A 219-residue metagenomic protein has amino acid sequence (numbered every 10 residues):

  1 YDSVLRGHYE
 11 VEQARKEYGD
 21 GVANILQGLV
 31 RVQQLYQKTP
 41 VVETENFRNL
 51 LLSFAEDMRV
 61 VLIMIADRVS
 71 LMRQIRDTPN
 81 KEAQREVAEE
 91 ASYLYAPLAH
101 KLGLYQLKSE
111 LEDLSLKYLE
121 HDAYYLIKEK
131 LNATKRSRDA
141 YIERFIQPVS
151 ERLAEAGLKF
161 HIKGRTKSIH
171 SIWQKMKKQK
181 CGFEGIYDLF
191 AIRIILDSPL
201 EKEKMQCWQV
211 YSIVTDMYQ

Functional and structural regions predicted by a protein language model:
Y1, D67: Short, conserved catalytic/metal-binding micro-motifs enriched in Asp/Glu and His
D2-A55: Metal-dependent phosphohydrolase cores
Q34-V61, R68-Q219: Nucleic-acid processing machinery
